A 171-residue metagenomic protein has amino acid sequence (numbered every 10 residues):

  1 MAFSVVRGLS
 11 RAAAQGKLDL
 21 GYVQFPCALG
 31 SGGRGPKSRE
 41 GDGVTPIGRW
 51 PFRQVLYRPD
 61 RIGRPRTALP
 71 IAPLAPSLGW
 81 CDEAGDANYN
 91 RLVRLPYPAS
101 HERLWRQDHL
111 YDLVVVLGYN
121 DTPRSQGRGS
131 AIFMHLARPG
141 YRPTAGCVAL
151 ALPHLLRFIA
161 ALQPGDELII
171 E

Functional and structural regions predicted by a protein language model:
M1-T144, L155-E167, E171: Cell wall/extracellular polymer interaction/catalysis modules
C147: Short cysteine clusters
A151: Conserved "landmark" site that anchors the functional core of diverse proteins
